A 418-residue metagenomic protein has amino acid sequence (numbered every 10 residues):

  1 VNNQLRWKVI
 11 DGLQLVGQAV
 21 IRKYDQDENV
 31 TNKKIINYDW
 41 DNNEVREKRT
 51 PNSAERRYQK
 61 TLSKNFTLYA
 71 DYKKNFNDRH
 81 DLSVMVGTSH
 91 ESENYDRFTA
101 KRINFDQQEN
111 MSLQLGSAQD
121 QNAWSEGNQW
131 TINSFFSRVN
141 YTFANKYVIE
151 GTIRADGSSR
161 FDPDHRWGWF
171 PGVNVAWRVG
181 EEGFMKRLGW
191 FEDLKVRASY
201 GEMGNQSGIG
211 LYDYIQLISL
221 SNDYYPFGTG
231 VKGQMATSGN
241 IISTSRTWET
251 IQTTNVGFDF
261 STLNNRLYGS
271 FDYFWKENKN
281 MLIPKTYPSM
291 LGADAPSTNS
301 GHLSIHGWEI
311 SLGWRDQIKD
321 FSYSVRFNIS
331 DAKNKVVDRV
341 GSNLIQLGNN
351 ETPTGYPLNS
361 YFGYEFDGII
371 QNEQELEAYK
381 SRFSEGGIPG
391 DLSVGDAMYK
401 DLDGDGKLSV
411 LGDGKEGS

Functional and structural regions predicted by a protein language model:
V1-N32, N43-E365: Extracellular/periplasmic, surface-exposed regions of secreted and cell-surface proteins
E351-N359, G386-A397: Glycine-centered loop/turn motifs
P357-F362, I369, E377, P389: Active-site-adjacent helix-turn-beta-strand microarchitecture at beta-sheet edges that either contains or buttresses
N372: Aromatic-residue-lined binding/catalytic grooves and analogous aromatic/hydrophobic interfacial grooves in multimeric
E375-S384: Core catalytic ATP-binding domain of two-component histidine kinases
G390-L392, A397-G414: Acidic, glycine-anchored loop motifs typical of Ca2+
S418: C-terminal substrate/ligand-recognition segments
